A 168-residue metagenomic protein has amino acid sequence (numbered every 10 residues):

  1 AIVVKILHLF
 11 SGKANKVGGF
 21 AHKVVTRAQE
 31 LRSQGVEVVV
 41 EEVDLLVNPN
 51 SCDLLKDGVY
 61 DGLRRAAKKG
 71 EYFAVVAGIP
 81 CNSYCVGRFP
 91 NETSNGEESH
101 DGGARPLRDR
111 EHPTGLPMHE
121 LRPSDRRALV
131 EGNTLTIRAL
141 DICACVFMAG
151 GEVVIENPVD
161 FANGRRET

Functional and structural regions predicted by a protein language model:
A1-T168: Conserved active-site and SAM-binding loop architecture of S-adenosyl-L-methionine-dependent nucleic-acid
